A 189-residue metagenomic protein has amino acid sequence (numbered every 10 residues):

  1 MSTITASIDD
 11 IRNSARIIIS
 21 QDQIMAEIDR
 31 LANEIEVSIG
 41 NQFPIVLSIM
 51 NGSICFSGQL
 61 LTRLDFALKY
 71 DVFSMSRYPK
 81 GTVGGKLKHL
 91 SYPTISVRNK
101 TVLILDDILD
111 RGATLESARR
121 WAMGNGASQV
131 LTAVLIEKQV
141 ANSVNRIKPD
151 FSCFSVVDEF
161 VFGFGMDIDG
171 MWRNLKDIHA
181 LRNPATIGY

Functional and structural regions predicted by a protein language model:
M1-Y189: PRPP-associated nucleotide enzymes
